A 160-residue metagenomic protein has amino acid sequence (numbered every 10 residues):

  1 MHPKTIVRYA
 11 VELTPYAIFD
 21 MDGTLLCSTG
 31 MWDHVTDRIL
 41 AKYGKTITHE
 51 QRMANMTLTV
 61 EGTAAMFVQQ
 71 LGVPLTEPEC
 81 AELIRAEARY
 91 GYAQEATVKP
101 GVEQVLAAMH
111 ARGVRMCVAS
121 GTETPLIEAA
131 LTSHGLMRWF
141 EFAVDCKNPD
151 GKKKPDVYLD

Functional and structural regions predicted by a protein language model:
H2, V7, V11-E103, H110-R112 (+1 more regions): N-terminal helical cap/lid subdomain that shapes the substrate entry/recognition surface in HAD-like hydrolases
A17, C117, F140-A143: Hydrophobic residues within beta-strands of alpha/beta enzymes
K42-K45, A108, A119, F140 (+1 more regions): Generic alpha-helical hydrophobic packing signal
E87-R89, R115-C117, D156-D160: Electropositive, surface-exposed helix/loop patches at the edges of structured domains that serve as adaptable
E95, T124-D160: Substrate-recognition "cap/lid" segment bordering the active-site pocket of phosphatases
G101-V105, V157-D160: Well-ordered alpha-helical segments embedded in enzymatic catalytic cores
V102-L131, C146: Substrate-recognition element of Asp-dependent hydrolases with the DxDx(T/V) motif
